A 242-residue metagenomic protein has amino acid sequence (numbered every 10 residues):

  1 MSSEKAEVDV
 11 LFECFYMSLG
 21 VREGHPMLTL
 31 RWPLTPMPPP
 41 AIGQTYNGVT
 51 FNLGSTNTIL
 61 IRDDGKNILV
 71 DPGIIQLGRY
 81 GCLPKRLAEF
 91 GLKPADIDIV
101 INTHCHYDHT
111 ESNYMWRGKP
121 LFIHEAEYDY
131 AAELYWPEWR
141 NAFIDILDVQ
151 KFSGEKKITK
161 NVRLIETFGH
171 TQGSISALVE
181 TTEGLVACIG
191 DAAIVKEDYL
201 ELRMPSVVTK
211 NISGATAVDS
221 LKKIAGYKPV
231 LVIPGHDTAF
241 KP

Functional and structural regions predicted by a protein language model:
M1-K66, A225-G226: Zn-dependent metallo-beta-lactamase
V10, T58-R62, I68, G154-T182: Core dinuclear metal-dependent hydrolase active-site scaffold
P39-T58, R62-I99: Pre-active-site segment of Zn-dependent metallo-hydrolases
I75, E166, Q172-P242: Metallo-beta-lactamase
G81, A88-L92, D96, M115 (+2 more regions): Metallo-beta-lactamase
I97-D108: Metallo-beta-lactamase
E111-R117: Metal-dependent catalytic neighborhoods of phosphoester/phosphodiester hydrolases
P120-E125, A187-G190: Short hydrophobic/aromatic-enriched beta-strand-loop microsegments
